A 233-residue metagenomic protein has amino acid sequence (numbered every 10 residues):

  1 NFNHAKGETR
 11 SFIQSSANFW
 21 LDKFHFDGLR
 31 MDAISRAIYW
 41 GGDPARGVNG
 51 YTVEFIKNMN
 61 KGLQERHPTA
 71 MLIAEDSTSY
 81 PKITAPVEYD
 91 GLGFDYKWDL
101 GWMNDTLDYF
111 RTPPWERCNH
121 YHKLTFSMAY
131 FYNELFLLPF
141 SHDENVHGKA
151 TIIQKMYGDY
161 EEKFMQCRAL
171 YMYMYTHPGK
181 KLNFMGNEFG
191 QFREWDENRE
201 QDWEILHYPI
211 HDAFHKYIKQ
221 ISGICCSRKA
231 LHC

Functional and structural regions predicted by a protein language model:
N1-V48: Substrate-binding/active-site clefts of carbohydrate-active enzymes
F2-N3, G7-R10, L206-K216: A short, structured beta-strand-centered segment in the mid-to-C-terminal lobe of catalytic cores from group-transfer
T9-W20, F55, M59, C167-L170 (+1 more regions): Alpha-helical packing segments of well-folded alpha/beta enzyme cores
H25-D27, Y39-N198, I205, G223-H232: Conserved alpha/beta catalytic core and glycan-binding cleft of carbohydrate-active enzymes
